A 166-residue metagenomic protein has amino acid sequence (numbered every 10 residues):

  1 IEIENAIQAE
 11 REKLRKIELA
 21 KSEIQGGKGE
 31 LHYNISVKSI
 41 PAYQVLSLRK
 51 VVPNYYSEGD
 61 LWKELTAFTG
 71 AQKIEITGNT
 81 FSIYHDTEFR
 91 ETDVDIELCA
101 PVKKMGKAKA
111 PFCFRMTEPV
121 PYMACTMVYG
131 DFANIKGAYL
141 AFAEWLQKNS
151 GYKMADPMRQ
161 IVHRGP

Functional and structural regions predicted by a protein language model:
E2-P166: A solvent-exposed interaction/effector surface
